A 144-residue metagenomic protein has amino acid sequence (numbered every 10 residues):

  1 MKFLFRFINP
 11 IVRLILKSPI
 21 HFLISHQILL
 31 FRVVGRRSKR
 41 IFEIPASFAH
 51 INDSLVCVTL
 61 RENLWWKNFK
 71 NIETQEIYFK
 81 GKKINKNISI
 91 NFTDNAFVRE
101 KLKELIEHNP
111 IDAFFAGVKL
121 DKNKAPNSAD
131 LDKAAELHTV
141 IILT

Functional and structural regions predicted by a protein language model:
M1-I15, R40-P45, A96-K101: Short low-complexity stretches enriched in small and charged residues
M1-I28, P110-A135: Alpha-helical membrane-targeting segments
M1-N9, L30-G35, N85-A96: N-terminal short leaders/motifs
L4, L30, I41, S47 (+3 more regions): Intrinsic disorder/low-structure terminal segments
R13, H21, L30, S47 (+4 more regions): Generic, low-specificity signal for short hydrophobic/alpha-helical stretches with a mild N-terminal bias, encompassing
P19-H21, L55-T59, N63-K67: Covalent nucleotidyltransferase core used to form phosphodiester bonds in nucleic acids
H26-R61: Short beta-strand segments
R61-T144: Short, structured beta-strand-loop surface elements
